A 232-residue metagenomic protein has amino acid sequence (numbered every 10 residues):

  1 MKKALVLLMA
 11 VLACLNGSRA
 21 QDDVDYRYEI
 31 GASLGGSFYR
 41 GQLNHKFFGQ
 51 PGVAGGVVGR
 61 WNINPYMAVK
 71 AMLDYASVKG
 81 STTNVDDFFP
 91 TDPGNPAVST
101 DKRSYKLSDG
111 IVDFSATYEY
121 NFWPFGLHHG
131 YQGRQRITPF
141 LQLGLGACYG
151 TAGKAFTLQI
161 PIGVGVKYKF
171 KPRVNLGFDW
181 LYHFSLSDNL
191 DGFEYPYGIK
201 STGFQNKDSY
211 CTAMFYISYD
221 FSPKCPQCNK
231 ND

Functional and structural regions predicted by a protein language model:
L5-V11, L15-I30, Y120-R136, T202-N206 (+1 more regions): Outer-membrane beta-barrel biogenesis signature
A20-R60, T212-M214, S218-K224: Short glycine/proline- and aromatic-enriched beta-strand/turn motifs that initiate or cap beta-hairpins
Y26, G49-V53, G110-F114, Q135-I137 (+2 more regions): Residues that define the transmembrane beta-barrel architecture of outer-membrane proteins
A32-G36, V57-W61, L73, A116-Y120 (+4 more regions): Residues on the lipid-exposed face of transmembrane beta-strands in outer-membrane beta-barrel proteins
F48-P51, D86-G94, F193-I199: Flexible, surface-exposed loop regions and adjacent strand-edge segments of Gram-negative outer-membrane beta-barrel
W61, Y66-V69, G126, Y168 (+2 more regions): Repeated loop/turn-to-beta-strand initiation elements of outer-membrane beta-barrel proteins
P65-A155, Y219: Gram-negative (and chloroplast) outer-membrane scaffold detector with strong preference for beta-barrel transmembrane
T82, I111, K171-D232: Predominantly the C-terminal beta-signal and adjacent terminal strand-loop region of outer-membrane beta-barrel
